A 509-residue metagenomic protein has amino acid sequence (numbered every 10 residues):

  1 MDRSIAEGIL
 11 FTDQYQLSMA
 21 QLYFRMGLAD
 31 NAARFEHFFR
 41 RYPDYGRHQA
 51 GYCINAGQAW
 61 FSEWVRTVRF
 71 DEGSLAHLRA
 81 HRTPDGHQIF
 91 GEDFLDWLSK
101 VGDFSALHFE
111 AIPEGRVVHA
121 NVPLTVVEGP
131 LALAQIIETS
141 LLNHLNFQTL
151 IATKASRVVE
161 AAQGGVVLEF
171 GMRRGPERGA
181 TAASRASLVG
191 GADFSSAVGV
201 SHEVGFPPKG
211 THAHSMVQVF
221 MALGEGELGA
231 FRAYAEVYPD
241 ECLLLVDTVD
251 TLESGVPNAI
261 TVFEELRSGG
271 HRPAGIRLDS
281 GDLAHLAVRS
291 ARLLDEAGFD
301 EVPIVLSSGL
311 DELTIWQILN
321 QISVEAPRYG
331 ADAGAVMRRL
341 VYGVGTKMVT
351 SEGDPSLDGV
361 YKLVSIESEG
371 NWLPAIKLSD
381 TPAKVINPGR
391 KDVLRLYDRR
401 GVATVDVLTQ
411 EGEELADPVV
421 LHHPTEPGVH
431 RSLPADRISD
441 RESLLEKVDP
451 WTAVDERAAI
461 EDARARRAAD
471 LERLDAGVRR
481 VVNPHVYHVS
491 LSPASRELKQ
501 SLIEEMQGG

Functional and structural regions predicted by a protein language model:
M1-D240, M348-G509: Ordered alpha/beta subdomains of enzyme catalytic regions
E36-F38, H108, T125-V126, E169 (+4 more regions): Structured core elements
L107, F194, V256, I260-F263 (+1 more regions): Generic hydrophobic/packing signal
G115, L131, M172-P176, T248-L252 (+3 more regions): Active-site-proximal loop/turn and secondary-structure-junction residues that shape catalytic pockets, frequently
P207, H212-I304: Glycine- and Gly-Pro-enriched alpha-helical subdomains that act as flexible, kink-prone "lid/hinge" or packing modules
K209-T211, L266-G275, E301-V302, R328-R339 (+1 more regions): Flexible, glycine/charged-enriched surface loops at secondary-structure junctions
D279-W372: C-terminal active-site-proximal or functional interface alpha/beta core segments in diverse enzymes
